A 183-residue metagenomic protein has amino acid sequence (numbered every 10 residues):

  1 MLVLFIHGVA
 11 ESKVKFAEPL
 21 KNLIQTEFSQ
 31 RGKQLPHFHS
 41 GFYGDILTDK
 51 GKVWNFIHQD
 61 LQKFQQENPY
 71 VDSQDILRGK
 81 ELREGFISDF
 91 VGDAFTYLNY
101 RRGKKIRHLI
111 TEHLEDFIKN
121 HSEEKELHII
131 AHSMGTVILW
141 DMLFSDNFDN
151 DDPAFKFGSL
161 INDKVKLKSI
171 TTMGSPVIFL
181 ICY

Functional and structural regions predicted by a protein language model:
V3-E11, K15-L23, G92-Y183: Serine-dependent carboxylesterase/thioesterase catalytic core of lipase-like alpha/beta-hydrolase/SGNH enzymes
A10-E11, L23-S122: Active-site catalytic motif of lipid deacylating hydrolases and related acyltransferases
